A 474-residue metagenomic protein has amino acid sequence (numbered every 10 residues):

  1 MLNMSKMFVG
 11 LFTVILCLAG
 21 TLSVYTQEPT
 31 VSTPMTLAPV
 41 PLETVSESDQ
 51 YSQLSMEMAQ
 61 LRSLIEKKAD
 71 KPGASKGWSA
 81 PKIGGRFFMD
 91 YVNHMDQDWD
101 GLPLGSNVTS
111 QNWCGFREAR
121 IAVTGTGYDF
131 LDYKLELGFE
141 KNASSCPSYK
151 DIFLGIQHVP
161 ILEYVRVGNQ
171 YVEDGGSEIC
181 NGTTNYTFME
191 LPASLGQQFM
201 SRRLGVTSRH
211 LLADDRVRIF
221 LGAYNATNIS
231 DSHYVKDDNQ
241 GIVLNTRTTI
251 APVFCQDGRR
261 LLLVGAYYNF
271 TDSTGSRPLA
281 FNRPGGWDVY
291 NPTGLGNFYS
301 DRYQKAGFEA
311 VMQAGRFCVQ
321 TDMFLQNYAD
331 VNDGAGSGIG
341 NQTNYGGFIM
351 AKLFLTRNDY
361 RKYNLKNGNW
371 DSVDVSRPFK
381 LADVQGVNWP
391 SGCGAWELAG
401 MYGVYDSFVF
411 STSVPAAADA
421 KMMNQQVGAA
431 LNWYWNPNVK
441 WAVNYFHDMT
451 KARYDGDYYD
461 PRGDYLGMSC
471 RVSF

Functional and structural regions predicted by a protein language model:
M1-L61: Cleavable N-terminal export/targeting peptides
L2-F12, G241-R247, Q256-T274, N297-D333 (+1 more regions): Domain-scale selection of a single, long terminal region that carries the protein's primary operational module
V31, V45, M95, N107-V108 (+2 more regions): Outer-membrane beta-barrel pore domains
E57-S79: Long amphipathic alpha-helical scaffold segments
L61-R62, D132-K134, G196-Q197, L212 (+4 more regions): Extended alpha-helical regions
D70-G73, A193-L195, G294-N297: Short, P/G- and charge-enriched loop/turn segments at secondary-structure junctions
A74-D96, D100-P103, V108-D231, V235-T274 (+3 more regions): Outer membrane beta-barrel
